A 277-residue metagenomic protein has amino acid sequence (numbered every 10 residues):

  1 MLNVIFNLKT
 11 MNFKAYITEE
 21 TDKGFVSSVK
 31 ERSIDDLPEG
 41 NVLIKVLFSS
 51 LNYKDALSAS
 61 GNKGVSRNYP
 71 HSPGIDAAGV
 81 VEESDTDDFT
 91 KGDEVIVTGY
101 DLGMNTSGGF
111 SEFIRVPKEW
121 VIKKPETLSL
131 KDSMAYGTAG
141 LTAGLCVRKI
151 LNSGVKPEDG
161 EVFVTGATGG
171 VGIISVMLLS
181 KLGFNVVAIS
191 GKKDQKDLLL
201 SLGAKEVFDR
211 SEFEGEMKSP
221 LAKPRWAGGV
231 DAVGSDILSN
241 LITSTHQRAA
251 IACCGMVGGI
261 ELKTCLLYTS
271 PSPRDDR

Functional and structural regions predicted by a protein language model:
L2-T10: Short, Lys/Arg-enriched N-terminal segments with co-localized hydrophobic residues within the first ~10-30 amino acids
D35-L51, N62-L102: Glycine-rich beta-strand-centered segment in the early N-terminal region that forms part of a ligand/cofactor-binding
V95, E161-V164, G229-V230: Conserved hydrophobic beta-strands of the Rossmann-like cofactor-binding core in SDR/related NAD(P)H-dependent
G103-K118: A structural motif shared across PLP-dependent enzymes of the aminotransferase-like
M134-E212: Mid-domain Rossmann-like dinucleotide-binding core that forms the NAD(H)/NADP(H) cofactor-binding site
K156, L202, E206-L267: Glycine-rich cofactor phosphate-binding loops and adjacent beta1-alpha1 units of small-molecule cofactor enzyme domains
Y268-R277: Single conserved hydrophobic/aromatic residue that forms the stacking wall/gate of nucleotide- or nucleobase-binding
